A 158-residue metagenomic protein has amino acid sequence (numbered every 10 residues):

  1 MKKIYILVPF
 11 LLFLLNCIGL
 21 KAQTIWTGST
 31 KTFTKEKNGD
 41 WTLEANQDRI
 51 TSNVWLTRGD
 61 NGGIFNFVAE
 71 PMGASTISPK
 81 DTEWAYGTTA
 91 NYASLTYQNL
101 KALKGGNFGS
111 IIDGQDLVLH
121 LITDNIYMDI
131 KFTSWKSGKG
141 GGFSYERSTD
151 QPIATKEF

Functional and structural regions predicted by a protein language model:
M1-T24, T155: Bacterial Sec-dependent N-terminal signal peptides
L7, T57, H120, T133 (+1 more regions): Residues in well-ordered beta-strands of folded domains
L7-V8, G63, I126, K139 (+1 more regions): A broad, structure-centric signal for solvent-exposed, well-ordered loop/edge residues that line or flank functional
F10-L14, N66, D129, S137-G138 (+1 more regions): Generic marker of "main functional regions" within proteins
Q23-D113, S144-F158: N-terminal "domain-start" segment
S94-G140: Acidic, glycine-rich flexible loop segments
